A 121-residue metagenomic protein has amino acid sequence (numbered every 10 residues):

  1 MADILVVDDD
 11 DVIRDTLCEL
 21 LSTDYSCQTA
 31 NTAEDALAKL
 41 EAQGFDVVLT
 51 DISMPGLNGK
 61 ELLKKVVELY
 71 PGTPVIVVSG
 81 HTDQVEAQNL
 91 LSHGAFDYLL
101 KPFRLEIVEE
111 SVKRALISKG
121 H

Functional and structural regions predicted by a protein language model:
D11-Q28: Two-component/phosphorelay signaling modules centered on CheY-like receiver
T29-V47: Acidic, metal-coordinating helix/loop segments flanking the phosphotransfer/catalytic sites of two-component signaling
T32-D35, N58-L62: Acidic catalytic/metal-coordinating carboxylates
M54: Receiver (REC) domain active-site loop signature in two-component systems and cognate sites in sensor histidine kinases
H81-T82, H93: Short, conserved "switch-loop" micro-motifs in signal-transduction and mechanochemical regulators
V85, F103-V112: C-terminal output helix
